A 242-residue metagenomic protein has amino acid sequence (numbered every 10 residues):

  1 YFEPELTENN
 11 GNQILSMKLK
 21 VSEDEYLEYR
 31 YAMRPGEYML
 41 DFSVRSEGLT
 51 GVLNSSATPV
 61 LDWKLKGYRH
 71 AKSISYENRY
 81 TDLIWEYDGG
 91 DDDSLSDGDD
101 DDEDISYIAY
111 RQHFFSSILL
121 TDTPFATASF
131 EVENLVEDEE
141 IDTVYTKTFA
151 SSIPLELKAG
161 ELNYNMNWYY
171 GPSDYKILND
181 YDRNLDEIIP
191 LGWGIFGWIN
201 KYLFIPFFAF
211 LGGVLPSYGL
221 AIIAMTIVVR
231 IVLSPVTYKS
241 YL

Functional and structural regions predicted by a protein language model:
Y1-I188: Soluble non-transmembrane domains of integral membrane proteins
P4, P172, P206, P235-V236: Proline-rich low-complexity regions
F125-A128, L215, G219: Low-complexity, charge- and small-residue-enriched intrinsically disordered regions
Y169-Y218: Interfacial loop/helix-cap signal at membrane boundaries in integral membrane proteins
V229-L242: Membrane-interface amphipathic helices and adjacent TM-edge segments
